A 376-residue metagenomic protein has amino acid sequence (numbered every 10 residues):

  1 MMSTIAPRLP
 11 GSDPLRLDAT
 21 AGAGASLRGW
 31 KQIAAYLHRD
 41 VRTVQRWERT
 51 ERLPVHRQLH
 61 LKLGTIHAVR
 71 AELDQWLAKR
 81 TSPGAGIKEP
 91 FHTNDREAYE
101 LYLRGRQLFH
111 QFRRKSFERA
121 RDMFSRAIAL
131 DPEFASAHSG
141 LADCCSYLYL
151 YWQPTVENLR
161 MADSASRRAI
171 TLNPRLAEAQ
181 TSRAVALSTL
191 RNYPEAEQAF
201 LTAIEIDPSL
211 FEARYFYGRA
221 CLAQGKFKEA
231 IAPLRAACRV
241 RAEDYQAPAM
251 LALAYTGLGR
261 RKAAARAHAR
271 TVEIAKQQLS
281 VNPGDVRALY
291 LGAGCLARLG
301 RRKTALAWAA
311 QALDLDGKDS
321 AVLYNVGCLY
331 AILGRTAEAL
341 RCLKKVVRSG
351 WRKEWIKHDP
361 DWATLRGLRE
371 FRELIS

Functional and structural regions predicted by a protein language model:
M2, A6-G22, P83-T93: Intrinsically disordered or compositionally simple regulatory linkers and C-terminal tails in signal-transduction
L15-W47: Polyanion-binding surface elements
L27, H67-A68, L365: Short aromatic/basic micro-patch
K31, P54-T81: Short helix-start
A35, R42, R46, Q75 (+2 more regions): DNA-binding alpha-helical recognition surfaces that contact promoter or target DNA
L37-I66, V346-V347: Major-groove DNA-recognition helix of helix-turn-helix-type DNA-binding domains
G84-L253, L258, A263, Q277 (+1 more regions): Acidic, proline/glycine-rich low-complexity intrinsically disordered segments
E195, A199-L201, E205, L210-S376: Alpha-helical protein-protein interaction modules
